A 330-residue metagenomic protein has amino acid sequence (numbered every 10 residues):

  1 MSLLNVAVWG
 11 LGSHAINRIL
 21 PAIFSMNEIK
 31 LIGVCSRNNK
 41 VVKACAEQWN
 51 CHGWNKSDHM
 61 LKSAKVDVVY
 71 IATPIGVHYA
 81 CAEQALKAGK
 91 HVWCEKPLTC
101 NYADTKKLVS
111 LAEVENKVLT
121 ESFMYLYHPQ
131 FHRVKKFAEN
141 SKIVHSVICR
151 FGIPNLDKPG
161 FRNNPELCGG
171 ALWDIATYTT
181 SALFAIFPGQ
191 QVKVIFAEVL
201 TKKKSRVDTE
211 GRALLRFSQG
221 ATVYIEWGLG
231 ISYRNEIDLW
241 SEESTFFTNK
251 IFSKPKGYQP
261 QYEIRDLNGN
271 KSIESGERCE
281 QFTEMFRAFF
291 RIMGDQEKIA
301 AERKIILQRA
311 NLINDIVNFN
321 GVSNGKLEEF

Functional and structural regions predicted by a protein language model:
M1-W49, F290, V322: N-terminal Rossmann-like dinucleotide-binding module
L3, V68-Y70, K117, S218 (+1 more regions): C-terminal helix-rich "cap/oligomerization" subdomain common to oxidoreductases
W49-V109: Beta-loop-alpha module in the N-terminal Rossmann-like domain of NAD(P)-dependent dehydrogenases, especially those
N55, C94, L119-E121, T248: Hydrophobic residues in well-ordered beta-strands that form the structural core
K107-M124, V144-V147: Rossmann-fold dehydrogenase core element
Y125-F196, T201-K203: Predominantly a Rossmann-like dinucleotide-binding segment in NAD(P)-dependent oxidoreductases
S181-P255, R287-D295, E329-F330: Contiguous beta-strand/loop segments that form the cofactor/metal-binding neighborhood of enzyme cores
